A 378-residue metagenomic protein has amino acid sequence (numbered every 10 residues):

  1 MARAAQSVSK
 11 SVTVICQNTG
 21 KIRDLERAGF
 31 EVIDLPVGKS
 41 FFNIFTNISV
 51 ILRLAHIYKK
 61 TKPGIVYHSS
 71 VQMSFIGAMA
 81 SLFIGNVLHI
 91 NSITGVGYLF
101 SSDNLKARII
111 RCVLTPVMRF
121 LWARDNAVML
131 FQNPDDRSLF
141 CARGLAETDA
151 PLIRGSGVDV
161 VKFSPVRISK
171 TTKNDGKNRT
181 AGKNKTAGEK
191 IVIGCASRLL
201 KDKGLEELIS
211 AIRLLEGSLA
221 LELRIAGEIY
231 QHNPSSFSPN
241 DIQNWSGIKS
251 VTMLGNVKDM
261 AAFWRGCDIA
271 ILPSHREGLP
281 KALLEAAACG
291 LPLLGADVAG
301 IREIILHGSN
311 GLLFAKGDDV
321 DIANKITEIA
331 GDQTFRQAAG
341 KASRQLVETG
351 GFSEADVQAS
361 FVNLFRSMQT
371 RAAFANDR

Functional and structural regions predicted by a protein language model:
M1-R3, L52-A55, I109-V128: Membrane-proximal helix-turn-helix segments that form the acceptor-binding/catalytic region of lipid-linked
I15-G20, V158, A196, E222-F237 (+1 more regions): Glycosyltransferase donor-sugar binding loop
I33-D34, T115-N174: Donor nucleotide-sugar binding/catalytic pocket of nucleotide-sugar-dependent glycosyltransferases
S169-R179, K183-K203, L208-I212, R224: Conserved donor-binding/catalytic core segment of Leloir-type glycosyltransferases
N256, H275: Aromatic "clamp/platform" in nucleotide-sugar-dependent glycosyltransferases that forms part of the donor/acceptor
P292-G295, I305: Short hydrophobic beta-strand element within catalytic cores of glycosyltransferases and related nucleotide-activated
L306-G308, L312-D319, E328-Q333: Conserved acidic donor-binding segment of nucleotide-sugar-dependent glycosyltransferases
D321, E328, F335-G350, A359-S360: A short, well-ordered alpha-helix in the C-terminal region of glycosyltransferases
